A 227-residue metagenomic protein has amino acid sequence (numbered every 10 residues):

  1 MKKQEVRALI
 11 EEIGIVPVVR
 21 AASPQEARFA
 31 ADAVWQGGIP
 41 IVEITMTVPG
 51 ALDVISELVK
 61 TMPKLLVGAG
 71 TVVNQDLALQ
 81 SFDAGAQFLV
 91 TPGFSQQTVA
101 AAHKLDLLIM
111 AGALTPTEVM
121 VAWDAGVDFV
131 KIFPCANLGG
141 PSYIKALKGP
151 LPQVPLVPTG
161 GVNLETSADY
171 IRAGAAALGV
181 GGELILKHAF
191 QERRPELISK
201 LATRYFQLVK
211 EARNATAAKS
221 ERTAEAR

Functional and structural regions predicted by a protein language model:
M1-D76, Q80-G85, K104, Q153 (+4 more regions): Conserved N-terminal beta1-alpha1 strand-loop-helix module at the mouth
E5, V54, D76-L77, Q97-T98 (+3 more regions): Short acidic active-site motifs
R20-S23, V48, A69-Q75, T91-S95 (+3 more regions): Glycine-rich beta-to-alpha transition loops that act as phosphate-gripper elements at the mouths of alpha/beta enzyme
L65-A69, Q87-G93, L108-A113, D128-P134 (+2 more regions): Short hydrophobic/aromatic-enriched beta-strand-loop microsegments
A78, F82-A122: Hydrophobic, well-structured mid-protein blocks that either form specific transmembrane helices
F88, P92-A101, K131-G140, G174-P195: Glycine-rich phosphate-binding active-site loops on the catalytic face of alpha/beta enzymes
P116-V130, G140-P150: Anionic-ligand binding region
L151, E165, D169, A173 (+2 more regions): C-terminal binding/interaction regions
